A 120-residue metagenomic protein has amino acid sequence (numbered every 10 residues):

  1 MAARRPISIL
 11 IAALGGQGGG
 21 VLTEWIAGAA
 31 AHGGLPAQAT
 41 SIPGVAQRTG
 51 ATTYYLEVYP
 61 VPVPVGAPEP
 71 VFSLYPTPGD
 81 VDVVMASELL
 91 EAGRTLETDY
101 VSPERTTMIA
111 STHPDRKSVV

Functional and structural regions predicted by a protein language model:
M1-V120: Active-site cofactor/cluster-binding pocket
